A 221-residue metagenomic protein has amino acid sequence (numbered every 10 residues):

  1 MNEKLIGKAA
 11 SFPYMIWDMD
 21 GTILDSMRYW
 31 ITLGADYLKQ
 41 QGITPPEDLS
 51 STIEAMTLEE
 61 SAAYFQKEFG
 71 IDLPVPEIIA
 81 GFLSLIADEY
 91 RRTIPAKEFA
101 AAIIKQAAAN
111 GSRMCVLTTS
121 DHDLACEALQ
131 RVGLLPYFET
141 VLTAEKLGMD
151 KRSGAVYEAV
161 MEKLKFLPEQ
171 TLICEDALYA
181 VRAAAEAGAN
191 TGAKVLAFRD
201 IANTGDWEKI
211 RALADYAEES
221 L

Functional and structural regions predicted by a protein language model:
M1-P13, K105-A108, D121-H122, C126-L221: Asp-based, Mg2+/Mn2+-dependent phosphohydrolase catalytic module
L5-A102, Q106, N110: N-terminal helical cap/lid subdomain that shapes the substrate entry/recognition surface in HAD-like hydrolases
I23, A96, M114, M149 (+1 more regions): Conserved SAM-binding loop
D25, V116-T118, A197: Hydrophobic residues in well-ordered beta-strands that form the structural core
A35-Y37, S50, I78, E98 (+5 more regions): Sparse recognition of residues in long alpha-helices and their boundaries
T44, R113, N190, K194: Residue-level detector of anion-binding/catalytic polar loops
P76, I94, T119, D150-K151: Non-catalytic, surface-exposed connector residues within folded enzymatic/regulatory domains
